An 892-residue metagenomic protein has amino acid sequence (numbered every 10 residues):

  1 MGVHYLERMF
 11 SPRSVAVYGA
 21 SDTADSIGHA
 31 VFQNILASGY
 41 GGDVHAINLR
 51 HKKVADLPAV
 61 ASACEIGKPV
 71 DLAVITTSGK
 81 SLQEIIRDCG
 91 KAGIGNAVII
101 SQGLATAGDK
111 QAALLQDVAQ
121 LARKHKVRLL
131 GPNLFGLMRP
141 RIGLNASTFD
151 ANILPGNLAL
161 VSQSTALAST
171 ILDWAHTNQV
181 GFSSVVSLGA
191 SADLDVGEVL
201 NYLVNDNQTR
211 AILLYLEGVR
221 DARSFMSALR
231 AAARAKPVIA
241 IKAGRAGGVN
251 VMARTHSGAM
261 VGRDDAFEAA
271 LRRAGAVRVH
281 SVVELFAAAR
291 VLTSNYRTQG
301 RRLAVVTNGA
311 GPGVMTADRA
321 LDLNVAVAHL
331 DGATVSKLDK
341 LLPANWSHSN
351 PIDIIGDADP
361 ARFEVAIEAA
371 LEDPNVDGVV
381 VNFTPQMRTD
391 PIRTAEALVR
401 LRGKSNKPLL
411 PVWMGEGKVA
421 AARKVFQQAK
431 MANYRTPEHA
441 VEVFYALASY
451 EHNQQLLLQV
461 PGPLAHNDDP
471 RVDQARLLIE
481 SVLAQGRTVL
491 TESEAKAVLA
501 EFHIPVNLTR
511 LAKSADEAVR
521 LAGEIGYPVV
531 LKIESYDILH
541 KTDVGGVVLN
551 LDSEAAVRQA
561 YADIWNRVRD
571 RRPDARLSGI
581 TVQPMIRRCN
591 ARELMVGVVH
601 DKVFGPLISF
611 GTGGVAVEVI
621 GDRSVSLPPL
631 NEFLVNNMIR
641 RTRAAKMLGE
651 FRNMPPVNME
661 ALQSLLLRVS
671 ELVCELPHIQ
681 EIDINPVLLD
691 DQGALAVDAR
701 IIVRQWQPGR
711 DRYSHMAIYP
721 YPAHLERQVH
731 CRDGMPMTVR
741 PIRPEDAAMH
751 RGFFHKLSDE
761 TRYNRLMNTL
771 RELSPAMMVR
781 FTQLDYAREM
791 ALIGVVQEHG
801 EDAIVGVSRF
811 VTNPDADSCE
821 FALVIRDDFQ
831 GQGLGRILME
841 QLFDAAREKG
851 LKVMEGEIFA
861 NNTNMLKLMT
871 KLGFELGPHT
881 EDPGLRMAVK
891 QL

Functional and structural regions predicted by a protein language model:
M1-D698: Catalytic-core regions of core metabolic enzymes, especially those transforming organic acids/acyl-group intermediates
Y296, H452-Q454, V703-D711: Short, charged low-complexity linker/loop segments at the C-terminal edge of domains
R704-L892: Long, contiguous binding/interaction regions
